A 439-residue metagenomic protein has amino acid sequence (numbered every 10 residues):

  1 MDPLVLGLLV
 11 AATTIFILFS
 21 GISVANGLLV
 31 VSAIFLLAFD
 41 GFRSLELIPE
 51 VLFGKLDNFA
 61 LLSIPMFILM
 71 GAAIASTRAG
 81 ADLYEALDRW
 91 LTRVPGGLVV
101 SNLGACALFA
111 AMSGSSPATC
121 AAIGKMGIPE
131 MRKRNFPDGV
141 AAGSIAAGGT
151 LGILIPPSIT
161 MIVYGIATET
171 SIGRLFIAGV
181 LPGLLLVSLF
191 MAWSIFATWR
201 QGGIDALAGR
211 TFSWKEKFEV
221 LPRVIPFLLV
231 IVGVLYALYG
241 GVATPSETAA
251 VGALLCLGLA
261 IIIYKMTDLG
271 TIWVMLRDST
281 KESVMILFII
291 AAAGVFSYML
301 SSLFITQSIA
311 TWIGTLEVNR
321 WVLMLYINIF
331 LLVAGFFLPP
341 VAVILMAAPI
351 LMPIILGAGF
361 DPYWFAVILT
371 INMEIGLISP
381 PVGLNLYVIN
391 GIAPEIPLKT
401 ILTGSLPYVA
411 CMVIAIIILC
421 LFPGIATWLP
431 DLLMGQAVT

Functional and structural regions predicted by a protein language model:
M1-T439: Alpha-helical transmembrane segments of multi-pass membrane transport proteins
